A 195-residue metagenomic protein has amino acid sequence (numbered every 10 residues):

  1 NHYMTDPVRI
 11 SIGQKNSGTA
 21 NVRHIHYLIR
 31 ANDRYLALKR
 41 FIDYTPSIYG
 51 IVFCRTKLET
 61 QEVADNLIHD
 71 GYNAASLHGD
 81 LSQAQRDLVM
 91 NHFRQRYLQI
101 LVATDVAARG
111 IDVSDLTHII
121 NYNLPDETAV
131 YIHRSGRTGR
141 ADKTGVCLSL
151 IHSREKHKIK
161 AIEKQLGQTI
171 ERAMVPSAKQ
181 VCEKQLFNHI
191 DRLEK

Functional and structural regions predicted by a protein language model:
N1-K195: Conserved helicase RecA-like core
